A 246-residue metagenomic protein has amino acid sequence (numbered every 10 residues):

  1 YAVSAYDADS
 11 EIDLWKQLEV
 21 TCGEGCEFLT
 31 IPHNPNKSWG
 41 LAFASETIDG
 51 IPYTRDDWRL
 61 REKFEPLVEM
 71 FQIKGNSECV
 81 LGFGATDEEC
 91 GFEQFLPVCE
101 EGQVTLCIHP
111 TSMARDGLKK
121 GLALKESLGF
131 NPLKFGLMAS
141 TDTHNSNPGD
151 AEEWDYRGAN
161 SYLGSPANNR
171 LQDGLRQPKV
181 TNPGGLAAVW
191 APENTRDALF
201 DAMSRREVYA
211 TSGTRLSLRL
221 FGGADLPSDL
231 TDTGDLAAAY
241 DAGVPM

Functional and structural regions predicted by a protein language model:
Y1-A8, V20, K37: A conserved hydrophobic secondary-structure block that centers on an alpha-helix together with its immediately flanking
D13-L14: Acidic, metal/ion-coordinating pockets
E19-F28, N34-I48, Y53-M246: C-terminal functional module detector
